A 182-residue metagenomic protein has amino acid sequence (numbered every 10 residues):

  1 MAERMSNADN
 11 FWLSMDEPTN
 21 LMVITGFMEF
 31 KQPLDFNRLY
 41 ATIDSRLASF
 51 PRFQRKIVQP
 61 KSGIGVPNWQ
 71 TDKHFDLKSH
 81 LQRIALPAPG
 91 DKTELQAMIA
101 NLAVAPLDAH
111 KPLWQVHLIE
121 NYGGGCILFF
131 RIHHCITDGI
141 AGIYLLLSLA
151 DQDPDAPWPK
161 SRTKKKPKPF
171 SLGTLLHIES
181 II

Functional and structural regions predicted by a protein language model:
M1-N7, D16, T25-I182: Soluble acyl-CoA-dependent acyltransferase catalytic core bearing the H(X)4D motif
L21-V23: Short, surface-exposed loop/turn motifs at beta-strand boundaries within globular domains
